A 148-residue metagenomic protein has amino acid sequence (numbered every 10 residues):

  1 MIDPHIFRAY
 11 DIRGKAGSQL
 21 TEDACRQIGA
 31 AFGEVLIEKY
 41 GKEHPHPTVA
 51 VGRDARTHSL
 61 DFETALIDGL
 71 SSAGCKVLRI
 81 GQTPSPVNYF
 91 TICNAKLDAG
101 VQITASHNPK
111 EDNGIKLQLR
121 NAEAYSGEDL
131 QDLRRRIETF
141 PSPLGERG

Functional and structural regions predicted by a protein language model:
I2, A9, G14-G148: Gly/Ser-rich phosphate-binding catalytic loop and adjacent alpha/beta segment that cradle a phosphoryl group at enzyme
